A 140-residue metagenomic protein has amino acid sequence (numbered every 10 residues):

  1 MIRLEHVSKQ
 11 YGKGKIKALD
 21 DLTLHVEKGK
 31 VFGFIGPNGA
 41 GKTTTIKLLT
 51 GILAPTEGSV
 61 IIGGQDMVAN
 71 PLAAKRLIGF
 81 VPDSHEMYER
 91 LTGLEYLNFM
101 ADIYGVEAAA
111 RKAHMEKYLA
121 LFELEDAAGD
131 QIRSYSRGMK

Functional and structural regions predicted by a protein language model:
I2-L4, K9-K140: ABC transporter nucleotide-binding domains
